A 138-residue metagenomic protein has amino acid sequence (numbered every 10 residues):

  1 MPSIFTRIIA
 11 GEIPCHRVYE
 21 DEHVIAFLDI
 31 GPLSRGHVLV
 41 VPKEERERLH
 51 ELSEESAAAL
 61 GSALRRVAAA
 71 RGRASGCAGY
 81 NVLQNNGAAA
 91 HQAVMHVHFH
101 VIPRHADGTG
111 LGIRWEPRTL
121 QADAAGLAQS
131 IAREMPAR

Functional and structural regions predicted by a protein language model:
M1-R138: HIT superfamily nucleotide-processing domains
